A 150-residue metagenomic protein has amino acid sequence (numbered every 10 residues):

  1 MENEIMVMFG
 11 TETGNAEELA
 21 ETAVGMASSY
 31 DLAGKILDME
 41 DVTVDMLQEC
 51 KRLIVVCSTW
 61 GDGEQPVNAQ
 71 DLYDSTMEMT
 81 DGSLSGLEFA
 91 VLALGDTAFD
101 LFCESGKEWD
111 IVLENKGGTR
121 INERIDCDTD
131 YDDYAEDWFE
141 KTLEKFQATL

Functional and structural regions predicted by a protein language model:
E2-M6, G14-E18, M26-Y30, K35-I36 (+2 more regions): FMN-binding flavodoxin-like domain, especially the glycine-rich phosphate-binding loop
